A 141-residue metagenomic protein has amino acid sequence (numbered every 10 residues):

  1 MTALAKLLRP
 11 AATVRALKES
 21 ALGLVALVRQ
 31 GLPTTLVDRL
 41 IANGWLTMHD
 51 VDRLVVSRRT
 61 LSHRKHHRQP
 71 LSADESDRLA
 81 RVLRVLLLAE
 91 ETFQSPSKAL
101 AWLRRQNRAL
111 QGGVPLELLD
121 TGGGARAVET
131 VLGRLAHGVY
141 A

Functional and structural regions predicted by a protein language model:
M1-A141: Non-transmembrane "mature" sequence context
